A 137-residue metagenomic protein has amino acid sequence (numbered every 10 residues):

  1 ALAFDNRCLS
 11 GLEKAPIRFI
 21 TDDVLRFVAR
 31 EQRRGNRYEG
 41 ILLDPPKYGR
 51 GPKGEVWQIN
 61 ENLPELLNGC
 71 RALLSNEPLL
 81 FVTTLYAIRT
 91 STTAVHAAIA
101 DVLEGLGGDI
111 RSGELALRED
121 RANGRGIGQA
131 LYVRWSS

Functional and structural regions predicted by a protein language model:
L2-L42: S-adenosyl-L-methionine
A3, T21-D23, P45, P52 (+2 more regions): Active-site proximal loops enriched in glycine and acidic residues that flank catalytic Cys/His/Asp and coordinate
D5, R26, E65-A72: Alpha-helical scaffolding segments of alpha/beta enzyme cores, especially the outer helices of TIM-barrel or partial
T21-D22, Y38-G69: Mobile active-site "lid"/loop adjacent to the S-adenosyl-L-methionine
R30-Q32, P52-G54, T93-A94: Short, well-ordered secondary-structure micro-motifs
G69, L74-F81: Short glycine-dipeptide loop
P78-S137: C-terminal catalytic and target-recognition region of SAM-dependent MTase-like enzymes, primarily methyltransferases
